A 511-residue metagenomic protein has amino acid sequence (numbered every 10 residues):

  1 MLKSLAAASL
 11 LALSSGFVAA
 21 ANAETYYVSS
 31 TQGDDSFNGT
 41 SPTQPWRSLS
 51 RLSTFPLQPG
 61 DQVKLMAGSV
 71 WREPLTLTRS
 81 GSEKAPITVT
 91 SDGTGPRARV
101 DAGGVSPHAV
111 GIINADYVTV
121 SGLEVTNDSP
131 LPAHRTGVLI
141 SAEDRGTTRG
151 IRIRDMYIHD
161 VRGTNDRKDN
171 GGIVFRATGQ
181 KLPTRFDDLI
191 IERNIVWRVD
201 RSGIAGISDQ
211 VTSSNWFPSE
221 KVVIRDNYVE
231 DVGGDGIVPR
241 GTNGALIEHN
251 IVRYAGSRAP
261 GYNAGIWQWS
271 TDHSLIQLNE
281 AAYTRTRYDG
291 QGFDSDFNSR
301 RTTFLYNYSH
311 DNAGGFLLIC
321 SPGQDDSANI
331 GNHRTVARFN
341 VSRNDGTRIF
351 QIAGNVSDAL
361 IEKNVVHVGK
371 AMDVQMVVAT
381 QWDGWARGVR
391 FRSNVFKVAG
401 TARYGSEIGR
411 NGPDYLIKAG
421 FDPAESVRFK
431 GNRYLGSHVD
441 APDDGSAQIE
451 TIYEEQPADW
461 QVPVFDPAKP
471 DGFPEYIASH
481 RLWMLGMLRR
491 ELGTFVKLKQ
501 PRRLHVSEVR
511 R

Functional and structural regions predicted by a protein language model:
M1-S4: Positively charged n-region of N-terminal signal peptides that target proteins for export
A7-G16: Bacterial N-terminal signal peptides
A20-S50, A67-S69, D92: Right-handed parallel beta-helix/beta-solenoid
T31-S36, G68-V70, G81, G93-P96 (+2 more regions): Acidic glycine-/aspartate-rich tracts in secreted/extracellular proteins
S50, T54-K64, V70-T88, R99-R149 (+2 more regions): Extracellular beta-strand-rich solenoid/capping regions of secreted or surface-exposed proteins that bind or remodel
T76-L77, A102-G111, P132-D144, D166-F186 (+8 more regions): Extracellular beta-strand/beta-solenoid scaffold signature
P86, T90-G95, D116-N127, T147-R162 (+11 more regions): Right-handed parallel beta-helix
I173, G369, D383-R511: Acidic, glycine- and Ser/Thr-rich low-complexity intrinsically disordered tracts in extracellular/secreted proteins
